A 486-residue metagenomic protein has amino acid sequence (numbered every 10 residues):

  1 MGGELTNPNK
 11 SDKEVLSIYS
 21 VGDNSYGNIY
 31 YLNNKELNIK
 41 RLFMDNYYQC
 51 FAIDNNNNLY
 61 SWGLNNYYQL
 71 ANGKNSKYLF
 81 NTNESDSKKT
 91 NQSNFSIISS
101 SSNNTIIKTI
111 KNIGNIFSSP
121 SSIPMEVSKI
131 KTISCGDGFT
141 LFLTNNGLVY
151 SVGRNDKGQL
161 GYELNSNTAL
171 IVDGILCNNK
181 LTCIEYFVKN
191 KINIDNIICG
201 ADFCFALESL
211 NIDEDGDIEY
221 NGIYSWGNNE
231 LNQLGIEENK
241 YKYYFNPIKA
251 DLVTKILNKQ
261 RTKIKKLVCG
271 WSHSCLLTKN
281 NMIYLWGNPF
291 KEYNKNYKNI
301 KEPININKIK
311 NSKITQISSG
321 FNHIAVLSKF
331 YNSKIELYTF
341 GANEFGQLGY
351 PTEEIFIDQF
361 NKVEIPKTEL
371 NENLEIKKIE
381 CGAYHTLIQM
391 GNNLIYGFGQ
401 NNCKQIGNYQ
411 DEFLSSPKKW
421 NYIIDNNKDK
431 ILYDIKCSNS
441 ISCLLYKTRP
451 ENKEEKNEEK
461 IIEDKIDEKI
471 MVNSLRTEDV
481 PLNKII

Functional and structural regions predicted by a protein language model:
G2-E36, G63-S121, G153-K180, E208 (+10 more regions): Short glycine/serine- and acidic-residue-enriched loop/turn motifs that recur at repeat junctions
S20, Y48-A52, S61, F139-F142 (+10 more regions): Conserved core positions of repeat-based scaffolds
D23-G27, L37-F51: Beta-strand-rich domains and repeat architectures in extracellular enzymes and scaffolds, especially beta-propellers
L32-K35, I123-M125, F187-K189, L257-N258 (+3 more regions): Surface loop/turn motifs at the tips and blade-to-blade linkers of beta-strand repeat domains
N58, L148, D213-G222, M282-L285 (+3 more regions): Structural motif
F321, K378-N402: Loop/turn-rich, solvent-exposed surfaces of beta-rich toroidal or solenoidal domains
K418-N421, D429-N452, N473-R476: Blade-level signature of beta-propeller repeat domains, shared across WD40, Kelch, NHL, RCC1 and BNR/Asp-box propellers
